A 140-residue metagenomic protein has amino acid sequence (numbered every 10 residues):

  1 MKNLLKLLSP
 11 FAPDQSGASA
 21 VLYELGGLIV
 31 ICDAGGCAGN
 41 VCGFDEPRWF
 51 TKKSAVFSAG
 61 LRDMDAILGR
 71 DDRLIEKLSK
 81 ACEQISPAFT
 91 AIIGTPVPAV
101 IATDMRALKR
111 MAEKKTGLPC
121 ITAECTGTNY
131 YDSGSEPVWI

Functional and structural regions predicted by a protein language model:
M1-I140: An N-terminal assembly and electron-transfer interface module characteristic of large anaerobic redox and radical
